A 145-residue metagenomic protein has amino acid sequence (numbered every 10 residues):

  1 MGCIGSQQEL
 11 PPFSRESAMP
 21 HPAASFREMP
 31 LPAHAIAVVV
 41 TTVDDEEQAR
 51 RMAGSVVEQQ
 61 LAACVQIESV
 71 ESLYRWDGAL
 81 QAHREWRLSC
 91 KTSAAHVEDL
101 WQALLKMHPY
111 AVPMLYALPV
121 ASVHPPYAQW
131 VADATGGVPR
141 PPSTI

Functional and structural regions predicted by a protein language model:
G2-E9, F13-I145: Positively charged, small/polar-rich N-terminal and surface patches that mediate targeting and assembly and bind
